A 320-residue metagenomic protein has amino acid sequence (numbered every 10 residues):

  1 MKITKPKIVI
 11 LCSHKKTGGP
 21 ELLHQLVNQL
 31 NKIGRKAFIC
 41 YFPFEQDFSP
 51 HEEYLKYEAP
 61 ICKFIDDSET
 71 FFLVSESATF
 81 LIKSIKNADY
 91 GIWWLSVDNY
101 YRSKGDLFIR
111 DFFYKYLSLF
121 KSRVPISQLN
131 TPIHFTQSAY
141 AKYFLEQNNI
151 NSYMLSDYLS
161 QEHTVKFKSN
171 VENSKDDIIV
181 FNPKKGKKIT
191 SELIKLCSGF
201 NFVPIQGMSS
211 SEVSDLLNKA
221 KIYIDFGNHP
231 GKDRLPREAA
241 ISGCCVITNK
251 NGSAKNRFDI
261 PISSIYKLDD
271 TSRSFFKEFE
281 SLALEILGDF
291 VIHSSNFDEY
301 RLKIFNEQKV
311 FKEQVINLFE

Functional and structural regions predicted by a protein language model:
M1-F71, F144, L235, I247-N249 (+2 more regions): N-terminal pre-catalytic "stem/leader" segment of glycosyltransferase-like enzymes
K2-T4, I61-F71, K83-N87, P125-T131 (+3 more regions): Flexible, charged surface loops at secondary-structure boundaries
E21-L22, F120-V213: Conserved catalytic-core segment of nucleotide-activated headgroup transferases in glycan assembly
F38-F42, W93-W94, H134-S138: Short internal beta-strands
F42, W94-D98, S156-D157, G227 (+1 more regions): Histidine-centered beta-alpha loop that forms part of the nucleotide-sugar donor binding/catalytic region in diverse
F42-S127: Extended catalytic core of nucleotide-activated donor transferases of GT-like folds
F48-S49, I65, T79-N87, Y143-N148 (+3 more regions): Short loop/helix-cap segments at secondary-structure boundaries that form the rim of catalytic
N201-I260: Donor nucleotide-activated moiety binding/catalytic core segment of transferases that use nucleotide-activated donors
